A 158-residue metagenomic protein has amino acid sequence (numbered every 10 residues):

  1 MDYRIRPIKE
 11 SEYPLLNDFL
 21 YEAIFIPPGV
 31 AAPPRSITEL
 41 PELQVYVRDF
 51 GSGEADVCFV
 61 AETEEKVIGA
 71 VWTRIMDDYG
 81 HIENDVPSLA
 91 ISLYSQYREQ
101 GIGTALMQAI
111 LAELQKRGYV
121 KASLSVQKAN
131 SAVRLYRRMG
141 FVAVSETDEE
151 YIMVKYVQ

Functional and structural regions predicted by a protein language model:
Y3-D18: A short beta-loop-alpha structural element at the N-terminal edge of CoA-dependent acyl/N-acetyltransferase catalytic
I8, I91-L93, V126: Hydrophobic adenine-recognition pocket in adenosine-nucleotide-binding enzymes
S11, L15, V67, N130-S131: Short alpha-helical
I24-I26, V30, R35-D85, A90-Y94: Acetyl-CoA-dependent GNAT
M76-D78, Y94-Q96, A129-S131, Q158: Short coil/turn motifs at secondary-structure junctions
D85-P87, V120-V133, R137-Q158: C-terminal "cap" of GNAT-fold acetyltransferases
A90, E99-A112, K116, R137-R138: Conserved acetyl-CoA-binding loop-helix of GNAT-fold acetyltransferases
